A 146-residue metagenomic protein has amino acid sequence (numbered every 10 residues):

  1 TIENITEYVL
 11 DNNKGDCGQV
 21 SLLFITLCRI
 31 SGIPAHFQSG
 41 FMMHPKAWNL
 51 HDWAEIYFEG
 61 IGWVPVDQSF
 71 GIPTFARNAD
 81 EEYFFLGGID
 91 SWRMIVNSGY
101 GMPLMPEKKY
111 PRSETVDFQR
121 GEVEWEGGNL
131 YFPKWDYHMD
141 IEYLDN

Functional and structural regions predicted by a protein language model:
T1-K14, N97, L104, K108 (+2 more regions): Secondary-structure boundary elements
Q19-S113, Q119: Hydrophobic/aromatic-rich core segments of domains that either
